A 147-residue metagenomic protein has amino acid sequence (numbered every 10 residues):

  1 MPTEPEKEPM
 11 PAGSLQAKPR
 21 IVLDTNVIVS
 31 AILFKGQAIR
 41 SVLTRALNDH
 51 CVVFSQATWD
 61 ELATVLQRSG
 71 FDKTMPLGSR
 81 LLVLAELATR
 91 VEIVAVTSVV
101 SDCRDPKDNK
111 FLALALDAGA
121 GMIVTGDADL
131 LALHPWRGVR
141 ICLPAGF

Functional and structural regions predicted by a protein language model:
M1-F54: Short, well-structured N-terminal submotif of metal-dependent ribonuclease cores
P2, D105, A118, M122 (+1 more regions): Acidic, PIN/NYN-like endoribonuclease modules and their adjacent C-terminal/linker elements
D24-T25, S55, G126-D127, L143: A secondary-structure boundary/capping signal
I28-V29, W59, L130, F147: A generic structural signal for short hydrophobic patches within well-formed alpha-helices
A38-I39, R80, K107-D108: Amphipathic coiled-coil/heptad-repeat helices and related helical stalk/stem segments that mediate oligomerization
T44, L114, L133: Hydrophobic/aromatic ligand-binding patch that stacks against planar heteroaromatic rings of cofactors or nucleotides
R45-V99: PIN-domain endoribonuclease scaffold, especially VapC-family toxins
T89-M122, A128: Active-site neighborhoods of divalent-metal-dependent phosphate/nucleic-acid chemistry enzymes
